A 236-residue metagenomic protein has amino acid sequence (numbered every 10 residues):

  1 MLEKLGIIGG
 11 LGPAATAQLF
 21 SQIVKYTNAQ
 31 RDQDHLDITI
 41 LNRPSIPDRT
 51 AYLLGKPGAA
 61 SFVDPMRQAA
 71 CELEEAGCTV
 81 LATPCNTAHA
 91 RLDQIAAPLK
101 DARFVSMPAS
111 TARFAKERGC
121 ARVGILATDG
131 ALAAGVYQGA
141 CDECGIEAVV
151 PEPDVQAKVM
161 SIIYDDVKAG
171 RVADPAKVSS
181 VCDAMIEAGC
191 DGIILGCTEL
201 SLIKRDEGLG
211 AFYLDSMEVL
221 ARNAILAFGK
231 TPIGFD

Functional and structural regions predicted by a protein language model:
M1-D236: Non-catalytic structural scaffold of enzyme domains
